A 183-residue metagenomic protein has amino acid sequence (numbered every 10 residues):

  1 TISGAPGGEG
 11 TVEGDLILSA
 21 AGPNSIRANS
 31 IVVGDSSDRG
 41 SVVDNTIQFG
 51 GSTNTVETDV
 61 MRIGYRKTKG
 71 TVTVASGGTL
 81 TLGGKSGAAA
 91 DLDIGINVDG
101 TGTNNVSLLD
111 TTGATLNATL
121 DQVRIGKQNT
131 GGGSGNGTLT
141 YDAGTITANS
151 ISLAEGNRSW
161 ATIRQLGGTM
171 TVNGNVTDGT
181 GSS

Functional and structural regions predicted by a protein language model:
T1-S183: Sequence/structural signature of small/polar-enriched beta-strand/turn repeats that build beta-strand-rich repeat
